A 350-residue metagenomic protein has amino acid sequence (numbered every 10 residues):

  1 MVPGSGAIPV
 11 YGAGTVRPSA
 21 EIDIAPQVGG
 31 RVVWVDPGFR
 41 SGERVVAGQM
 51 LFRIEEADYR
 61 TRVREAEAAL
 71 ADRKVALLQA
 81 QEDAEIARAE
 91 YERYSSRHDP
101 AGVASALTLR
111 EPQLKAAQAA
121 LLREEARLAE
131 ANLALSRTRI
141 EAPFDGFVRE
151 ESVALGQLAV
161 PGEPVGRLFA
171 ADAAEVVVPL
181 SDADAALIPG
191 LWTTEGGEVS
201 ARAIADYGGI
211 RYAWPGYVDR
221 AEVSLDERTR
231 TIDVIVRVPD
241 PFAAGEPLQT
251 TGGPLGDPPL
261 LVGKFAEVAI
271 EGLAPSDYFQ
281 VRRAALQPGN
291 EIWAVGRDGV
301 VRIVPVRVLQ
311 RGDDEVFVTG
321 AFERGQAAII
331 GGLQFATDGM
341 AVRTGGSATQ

Functional and structural regions predicted by a protein language model:
A7-A69, P143, F147-L155, P161-E163 (+3 more regions): Long, amphipathic coiled-coil "stalk"/hairpin helices in large membrane-associated assemblies
I8-D36, A126-P143, L168-A170, V176 (+2 more regions): Short beta-strand-turn/beta-hairpin segments enriched in glycine/proline and small hydrophobics that form edge-strand
I8-Y11, A68, D72-A76, A80-E82 (+1 more regions): Extended amphipathic alpha-helical segments
P9, A173, L180-D233, Q287-E291: Beta-strand/loop subdomains of soluble extracytoplasmic proteins
T15, R44-A47, A134, E141-L187 (+2 more regions): Surface-exposed patches in structured soluble domains
E43, Q49, E125, Q157 (+5 more regions): Structural motif
G208-S276, L286: Structural microfeature recognizing short secondary-structure transition sites
L248-I303, R307-Q350: Edge-of-domain interaction segments
